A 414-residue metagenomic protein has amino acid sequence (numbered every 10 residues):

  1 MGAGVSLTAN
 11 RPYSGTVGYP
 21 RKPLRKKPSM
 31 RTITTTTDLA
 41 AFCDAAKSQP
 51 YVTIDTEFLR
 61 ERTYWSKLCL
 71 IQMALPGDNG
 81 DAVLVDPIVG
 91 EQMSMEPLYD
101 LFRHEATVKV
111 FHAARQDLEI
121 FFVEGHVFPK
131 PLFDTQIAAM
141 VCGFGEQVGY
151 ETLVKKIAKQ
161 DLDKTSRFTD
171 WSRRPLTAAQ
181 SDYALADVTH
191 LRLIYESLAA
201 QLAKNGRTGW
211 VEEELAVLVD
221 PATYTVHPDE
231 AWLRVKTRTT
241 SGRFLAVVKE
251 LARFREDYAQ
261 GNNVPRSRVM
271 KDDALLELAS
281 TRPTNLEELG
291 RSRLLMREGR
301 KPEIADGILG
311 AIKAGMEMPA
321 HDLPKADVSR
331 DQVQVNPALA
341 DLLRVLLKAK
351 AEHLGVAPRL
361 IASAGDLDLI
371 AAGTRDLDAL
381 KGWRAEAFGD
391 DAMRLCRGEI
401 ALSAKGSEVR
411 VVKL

Functional and structural regions predicted by a protein language model:
A3, L7, R11, V17-K22: Short, low-complexity intrinsically disordered segments enriched in A/P/G/S/L with frequent Arg, especially at protein
R21-V52, T56: N-terminal accessory regions of nucleic-acid-interacting proteins
T32, Q72-P97, L101-R192, A199 (+2 more regions): Active-site-proximal helix-loop-helix substrate-binding element of RNase H-like nuclease domains
Q49-Y51, K67-L70, G80-A82: A common structural microfeature
E57-G77: An N-terminal structural lobe/cap that precedes and organizes the functional/catalytic core across diverse proteins
L59, I137-V141, D273-E277: Conserved short loop/turn motifs at secondary-structure junctions
T63-Y64, G143-Q147, K301: Alpha-helix N-cap/helix-start motif
A178, L198-L414: Accessory DNA-binding and partner-docking regions appended to nucleic-acid-acting proteins, especially the terminal
